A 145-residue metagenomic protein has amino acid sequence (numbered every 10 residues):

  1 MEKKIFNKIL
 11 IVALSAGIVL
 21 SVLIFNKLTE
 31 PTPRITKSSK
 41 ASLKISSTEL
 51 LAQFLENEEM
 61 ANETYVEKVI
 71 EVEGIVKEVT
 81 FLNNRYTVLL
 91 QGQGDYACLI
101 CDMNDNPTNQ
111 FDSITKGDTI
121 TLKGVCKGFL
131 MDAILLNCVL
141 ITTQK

Functional and structural regions predicted by a protein language model:
E2-K145: OB-fold and OB-like single-stranded nucleic-acid-recognition modules and their adjacent interaction interfaces
